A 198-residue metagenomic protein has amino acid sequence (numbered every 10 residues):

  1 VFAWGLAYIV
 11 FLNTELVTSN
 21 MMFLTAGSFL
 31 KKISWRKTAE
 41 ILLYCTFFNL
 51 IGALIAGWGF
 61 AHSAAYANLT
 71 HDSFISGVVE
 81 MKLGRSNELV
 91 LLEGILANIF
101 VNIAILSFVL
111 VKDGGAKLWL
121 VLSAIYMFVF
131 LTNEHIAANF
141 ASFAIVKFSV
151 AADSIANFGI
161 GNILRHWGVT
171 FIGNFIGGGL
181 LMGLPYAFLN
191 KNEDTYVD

Functional and structural regions predicted by a protein language model:
V1-D198: Alpha-helical transmembrane segments and their helix-helix packing motifs
